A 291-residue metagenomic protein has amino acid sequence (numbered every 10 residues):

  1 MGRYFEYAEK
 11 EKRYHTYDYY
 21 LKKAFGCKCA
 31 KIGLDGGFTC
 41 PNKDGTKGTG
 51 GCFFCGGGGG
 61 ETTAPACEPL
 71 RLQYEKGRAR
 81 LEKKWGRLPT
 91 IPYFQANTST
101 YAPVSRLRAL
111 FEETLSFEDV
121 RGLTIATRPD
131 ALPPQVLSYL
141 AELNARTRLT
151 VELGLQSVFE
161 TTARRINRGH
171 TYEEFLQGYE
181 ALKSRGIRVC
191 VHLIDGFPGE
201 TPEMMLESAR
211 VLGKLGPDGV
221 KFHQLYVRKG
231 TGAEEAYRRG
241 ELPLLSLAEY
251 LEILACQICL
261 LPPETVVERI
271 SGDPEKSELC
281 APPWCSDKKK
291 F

Functional and structural regions predicted by a protein language model:
M1-T90: N-terminal [4Fe-4S]-dependent radical SAM core
G2-Y19, K28-C29, G219, V227-F291: Auxiliary Fe-S-binding modules of radical SAM enzymes
K43, A96-V104, R164, I194-E203: Active-site mouth loops of central-metabolism enzymes
G58-G77, L81-V104, D119-L132, R148-F175 (+1 more regions): Core AdoMet radical
P69, A102, R106, I166-E174 (+3 more regions): Alpha-helix N-cap and loop-to-helix initiation/capping positions
R78-L81, L132-R146, L176-Q177, L206-G216 (+1 more regions): Short amphipathic alpha-helices and their capping/turn segments at secondary-structure boundaries
L81-W85, L110-E118, S138-R148, E180-S184: Acidic (Asp/Glu)-rich catalytic clusters
E173-G232, A248-D273: Conserved C-terminal portion of the radical SAM core fold that forms the substrate/S-adenosylmethionine-binding
